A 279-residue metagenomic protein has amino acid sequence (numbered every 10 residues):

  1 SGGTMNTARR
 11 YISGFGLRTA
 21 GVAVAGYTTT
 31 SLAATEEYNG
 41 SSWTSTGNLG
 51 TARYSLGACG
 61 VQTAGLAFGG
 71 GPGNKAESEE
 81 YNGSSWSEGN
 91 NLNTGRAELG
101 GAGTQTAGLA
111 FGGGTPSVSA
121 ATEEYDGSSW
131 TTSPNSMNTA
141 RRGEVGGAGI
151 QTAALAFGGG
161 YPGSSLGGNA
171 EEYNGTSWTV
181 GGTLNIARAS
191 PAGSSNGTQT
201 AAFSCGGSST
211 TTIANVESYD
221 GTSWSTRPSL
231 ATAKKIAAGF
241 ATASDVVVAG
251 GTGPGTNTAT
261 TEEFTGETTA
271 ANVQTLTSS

Functional and structural regions predicted by a protein language model:
S1-S279: Polar, enzyme-active/binding microenvironments
